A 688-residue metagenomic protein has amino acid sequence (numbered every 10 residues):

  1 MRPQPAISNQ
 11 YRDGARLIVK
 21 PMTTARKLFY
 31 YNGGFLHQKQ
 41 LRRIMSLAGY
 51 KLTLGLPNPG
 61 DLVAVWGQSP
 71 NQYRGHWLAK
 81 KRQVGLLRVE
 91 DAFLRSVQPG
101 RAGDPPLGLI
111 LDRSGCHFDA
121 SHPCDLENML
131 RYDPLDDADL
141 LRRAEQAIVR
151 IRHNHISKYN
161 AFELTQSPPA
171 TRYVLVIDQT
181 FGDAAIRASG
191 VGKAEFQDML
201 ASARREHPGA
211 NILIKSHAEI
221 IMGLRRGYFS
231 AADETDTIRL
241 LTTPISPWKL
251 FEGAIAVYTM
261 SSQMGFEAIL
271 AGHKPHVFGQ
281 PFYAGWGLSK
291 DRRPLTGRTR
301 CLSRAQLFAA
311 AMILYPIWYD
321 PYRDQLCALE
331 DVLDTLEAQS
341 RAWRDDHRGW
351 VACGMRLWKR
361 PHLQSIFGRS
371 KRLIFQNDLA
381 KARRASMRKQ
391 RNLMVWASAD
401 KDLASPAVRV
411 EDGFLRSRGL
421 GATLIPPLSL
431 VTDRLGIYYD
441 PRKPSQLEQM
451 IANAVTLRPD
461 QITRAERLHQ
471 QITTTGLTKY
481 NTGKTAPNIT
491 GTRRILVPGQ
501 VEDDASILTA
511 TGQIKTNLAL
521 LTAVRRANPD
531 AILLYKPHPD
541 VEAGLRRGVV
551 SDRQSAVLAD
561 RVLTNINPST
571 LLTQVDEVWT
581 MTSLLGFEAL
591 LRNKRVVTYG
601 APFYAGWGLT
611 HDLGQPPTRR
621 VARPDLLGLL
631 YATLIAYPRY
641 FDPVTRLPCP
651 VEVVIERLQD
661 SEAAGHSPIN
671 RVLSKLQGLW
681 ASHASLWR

Functional and structural regions predicted by a protein language model:
R2-R688: Catalytic-core helical/loop segments in enzymes performing group transfer/polymerization on anionic/lipid-linked
